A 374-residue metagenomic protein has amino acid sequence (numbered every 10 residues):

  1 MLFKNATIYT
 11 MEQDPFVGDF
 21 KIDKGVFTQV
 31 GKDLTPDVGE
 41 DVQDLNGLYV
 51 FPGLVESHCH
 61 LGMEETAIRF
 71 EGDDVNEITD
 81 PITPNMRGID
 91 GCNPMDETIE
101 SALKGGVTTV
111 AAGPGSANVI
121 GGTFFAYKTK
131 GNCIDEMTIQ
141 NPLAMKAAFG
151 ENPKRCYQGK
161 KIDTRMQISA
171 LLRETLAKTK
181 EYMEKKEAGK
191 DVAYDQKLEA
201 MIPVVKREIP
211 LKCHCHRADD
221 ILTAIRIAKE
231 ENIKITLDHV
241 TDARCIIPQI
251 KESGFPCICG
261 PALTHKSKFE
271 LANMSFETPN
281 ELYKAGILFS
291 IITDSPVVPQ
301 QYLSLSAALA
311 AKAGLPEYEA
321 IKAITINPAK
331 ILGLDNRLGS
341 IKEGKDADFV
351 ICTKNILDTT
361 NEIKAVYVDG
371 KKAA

Functional and structural regions predicted by a protein language model:
M1-V38, N46-V50, K371: N-terminal metal-binding scaffold of metallo-dependent hydrolase/deaminase domains
A6, G25, G47, H58 (+9 more regions): Divalent metal-coordination and catalytic microenvironments
A6-T10, G18, K330, K342-A374: C-terminal cap of metal-dependent C-N hydrolases
L48-P114, G122: Metal-associated gating/positioning segment near the N- to mid-region
T66-A67, D73-I78, T83, P210 (+3 more regions): His/Asp/Glu-enriched, well-ordered alpha-helical/loop segment that forms or immediately abuts the divalent-metal
A126-R226, E230, K268, P296: Metal-coordinating catalytic core of metallo-dependent amide/deamination hydrolases
K212-H216, K234-A243, K266-S267: Catalytic beta/alpha-barrel core
A228-I235, K251-I258, G286-L288: Glycine-enriched alpha-helix->loop->beta-strand junction motifs that scaffold or abut catalytic
